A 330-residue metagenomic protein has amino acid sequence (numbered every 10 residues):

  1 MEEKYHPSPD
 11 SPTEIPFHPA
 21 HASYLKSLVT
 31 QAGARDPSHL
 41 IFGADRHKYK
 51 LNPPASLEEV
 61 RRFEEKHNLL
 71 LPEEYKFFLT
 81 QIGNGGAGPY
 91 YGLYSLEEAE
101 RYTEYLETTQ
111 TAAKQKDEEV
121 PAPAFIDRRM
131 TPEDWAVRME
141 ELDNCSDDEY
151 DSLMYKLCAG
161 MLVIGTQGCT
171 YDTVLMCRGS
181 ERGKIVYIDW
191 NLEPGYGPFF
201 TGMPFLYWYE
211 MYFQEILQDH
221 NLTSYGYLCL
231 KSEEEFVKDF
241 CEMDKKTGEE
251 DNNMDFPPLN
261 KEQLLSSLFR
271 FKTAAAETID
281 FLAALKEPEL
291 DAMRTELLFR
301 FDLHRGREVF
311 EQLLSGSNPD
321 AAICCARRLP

Functional and structural regions predicted by a protein language model:
M1, A32-D36, A113, I216 (+3 more regions): Short, flexible helical or helix-coil boundary motifs
E2-V163, E287-L290, F299-D302, N318-D320 (+1 more regions): A surface-exposed partner-binding patch
H21, P132-R138, E233, K261-E262 (+4 more regions): Short amphipathic alpha-helical segments that mediate assembly, nucleic-acid/protein binding, or membrane association
Y24, L28, D239, S267 (+2 more regions): Charge-rich, solvent-exposed alpha-helical interaction surfaces
W135-G248: Long, contiguous interaction/recruitment modules in multidomain scaffold/adaptor proteins
K238-T273: Alpha-helical segment of the N-proximal tetratricopeptide repeat
M243-N252, T273-L285, L303-S315: Amphipathic alpha-helical scaffolding segments comprising HEAT/armadillo-like alpha-solenoid repeats
K261-T273, A292-H304, Q312, A322-P330: Structural detector for internal amphipathic alpha-helices that build alpha-solenoid repeat scaffolds
